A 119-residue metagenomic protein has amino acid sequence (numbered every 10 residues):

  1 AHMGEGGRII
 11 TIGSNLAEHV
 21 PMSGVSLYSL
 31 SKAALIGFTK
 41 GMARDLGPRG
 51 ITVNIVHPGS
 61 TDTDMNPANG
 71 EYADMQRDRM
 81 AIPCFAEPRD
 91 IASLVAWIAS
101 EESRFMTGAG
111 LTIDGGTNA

Functional and structural regions predicted by a protein language model:
A1, R44-P48, R104: Alpha-helical segment proximal to the catalytic Tyr-Lys
H2, F85-I113, N118: C-terminal substrate-recognition "lid" of short-chain dehydrogenase/reductases
G6, H19-S26, P48, P83 (+1 more regions): Active-site loop immediately N-terminal to the catalytic Tyr-X3-Lys motif of short-chain dehydrogenase/reductase
S14: Residue(s) in the substrate-gating loop at a strand-loop-helix junction that position the organic substrate next
S23, P48, I55-M80: A glycine/serine/threonine-rich, flexible loop-to-helix segment that serves as the NAD(P) cofactor-binding "lid"
Y28, I36: Catalytic tyrosine of NAD(P)H-dependent dehydrogenase/reductases that use a Tyr as the general acid/base
S31, T39: Active-site helix of classical SDR
T52-D62, A99, T112-D114: Conserved SDR Rossmann-fold cofactor-binding beta-strand/turn motif
